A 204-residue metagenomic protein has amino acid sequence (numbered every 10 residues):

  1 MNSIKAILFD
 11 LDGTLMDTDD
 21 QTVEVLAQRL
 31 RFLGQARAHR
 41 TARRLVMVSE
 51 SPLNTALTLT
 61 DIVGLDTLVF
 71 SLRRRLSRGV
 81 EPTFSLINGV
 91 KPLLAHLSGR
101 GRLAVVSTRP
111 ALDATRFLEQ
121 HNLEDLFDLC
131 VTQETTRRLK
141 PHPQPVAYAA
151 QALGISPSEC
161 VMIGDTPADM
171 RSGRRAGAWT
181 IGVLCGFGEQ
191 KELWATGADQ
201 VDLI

Functional and structural regions predicted by a protein language model:
N2-K91, A95-G99: N-terminal helical cap/lid subdomain that shapes the substrate entry/recognition surface in HAD-like hydrolases
A6, K140-M170: Conserved Lys-Pro-Asp/Glu-containing loop-to-beta segment of HAD-superfamily phosphomonoesterases, centered on
D12, D128, D199: Receiver (REC) domain switch/active-site residues of two-component response regulators
L15, L86, L103, R138 (+2 more regions): Conserved SAM-binding loop
Q21, S85-G89, R109, P141 (+2 more regions): Short beta->alpha linker loops
R31-L33, T55-V63, T83, K91-A104 (+4 more regions): Substrate-recognition/cap helix-loop segment adjacent to the acidic, metal-dependent catalytic center of Asp-based
R37-A42, E124-L129, P157-V161: Short acidic capping loops at alpha-helix termini that bridge into adjacent secondary structure
V161-D202: Acidic, Mg2+-coordinating phosphoryl-transfer loop and its flanking beta/alpha structural elements, shared across
